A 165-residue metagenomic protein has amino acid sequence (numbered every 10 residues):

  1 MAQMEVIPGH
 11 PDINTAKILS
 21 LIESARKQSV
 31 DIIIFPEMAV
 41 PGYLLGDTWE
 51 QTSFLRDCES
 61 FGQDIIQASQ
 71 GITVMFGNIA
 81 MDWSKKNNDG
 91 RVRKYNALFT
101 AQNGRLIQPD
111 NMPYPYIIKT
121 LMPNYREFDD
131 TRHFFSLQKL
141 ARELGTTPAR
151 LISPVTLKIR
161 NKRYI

Functional and structural regions predicted by a protein language model:
M1-I165: Enzyme catalytic cores with a strong preference for nitrogen-chemistry domains
